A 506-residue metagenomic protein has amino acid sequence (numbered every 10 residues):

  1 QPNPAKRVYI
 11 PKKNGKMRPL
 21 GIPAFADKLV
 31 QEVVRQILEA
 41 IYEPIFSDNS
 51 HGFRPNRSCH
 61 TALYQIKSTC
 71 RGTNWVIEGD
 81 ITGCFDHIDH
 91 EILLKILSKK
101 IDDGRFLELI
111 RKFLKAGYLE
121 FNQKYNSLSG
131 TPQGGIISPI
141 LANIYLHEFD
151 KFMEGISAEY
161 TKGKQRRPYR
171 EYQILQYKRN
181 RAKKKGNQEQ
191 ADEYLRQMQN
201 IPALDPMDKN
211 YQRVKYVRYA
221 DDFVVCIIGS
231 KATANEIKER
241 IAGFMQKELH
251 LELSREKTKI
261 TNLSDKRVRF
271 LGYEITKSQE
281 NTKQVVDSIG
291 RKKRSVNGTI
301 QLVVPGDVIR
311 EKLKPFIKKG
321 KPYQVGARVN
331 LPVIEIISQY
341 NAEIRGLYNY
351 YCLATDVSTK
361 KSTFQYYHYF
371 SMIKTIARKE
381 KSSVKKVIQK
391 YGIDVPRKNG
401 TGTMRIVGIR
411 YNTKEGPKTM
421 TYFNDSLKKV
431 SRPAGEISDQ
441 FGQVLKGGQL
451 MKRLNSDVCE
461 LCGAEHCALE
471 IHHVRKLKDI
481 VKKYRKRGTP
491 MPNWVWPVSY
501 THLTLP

Functional and structural regions predicted by a protein language model:
P2-V8, D48-N49, R54-R57, T61-L253 (+2 more regions): Conserved polymerase palm-domain catalytic core
F25-R35, E43, K67: Duplex nucleic acid-engaging cores and interfaces of nucleic-acid transaction enzymes
E39-N49: Charged boundary/loop elements
I201-Q212, A327-L331, Q443-K446, T489-P490: Active-site-adjacent structural elements in folded domains
I228-E236, Q246-E248, R269-D457: Active-site and adjacent loop segments of nucleotide-processing enzymes that use two-metal-ion phosphate chemistry
C459-C462: Short cysteine-rich clusters marking metal-coordination/redox-active sites
E465-Y500: Histidine-centered nuclease catalytic patch
T501-P506: Conserved small/polar residues in nucleotide/adenosyl-binding loops
